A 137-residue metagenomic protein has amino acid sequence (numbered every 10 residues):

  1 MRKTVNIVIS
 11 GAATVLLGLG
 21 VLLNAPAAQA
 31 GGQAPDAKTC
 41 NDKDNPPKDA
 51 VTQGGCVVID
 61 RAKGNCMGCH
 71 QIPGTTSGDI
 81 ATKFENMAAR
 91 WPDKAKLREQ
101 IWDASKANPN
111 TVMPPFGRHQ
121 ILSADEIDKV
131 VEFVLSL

Functional and structural regions predicted by a protein language model:
M1-C40: N-terminal export/targeting leaders of redox proteins
A30, S77-M87, W102-K129: Axial heme c-ligation environment in periplasmic c-type cytochrome domains
G31-R61: Electrostatic cytochrome c docking/interface patches
K48, M67-W102: Gly/Gly-Pro-rich "capping" loops immediately C-terminal to redox-active cysteine motifs in periplasmic/lumenal
T52-C56, T82, A95, E99 (+2 more regions): Solvent-exposed, polar/charged alpha-helical surfaces in well-ordered, non-transmembrane soluble domains, broadly
R61-N65, P73, E126: Short pre-active-site segment immediately N-terminal to redox-active cysteine/selenocysteine motifs in thiol-based
H70, V134-L135: Protein kinase-like catalytic domain
